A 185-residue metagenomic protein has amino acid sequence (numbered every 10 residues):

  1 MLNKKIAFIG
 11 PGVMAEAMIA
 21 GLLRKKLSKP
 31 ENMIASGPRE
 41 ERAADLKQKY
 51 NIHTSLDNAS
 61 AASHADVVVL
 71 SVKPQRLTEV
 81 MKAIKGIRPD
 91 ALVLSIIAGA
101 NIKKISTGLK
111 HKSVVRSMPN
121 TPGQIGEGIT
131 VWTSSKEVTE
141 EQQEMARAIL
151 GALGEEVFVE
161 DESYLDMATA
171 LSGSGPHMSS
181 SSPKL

Functional and structural regions predicted by a protein language model:
M1-L56, E127-G128: NAD(P)+-binding Rossmann beta1-loop-alpha1 motif at the extreme N-terminus of oxidoreductases
I6-F8, V68, L94, A146: Hydrophobic packing within well-folded, soluble alpha/beta domains
E16, A20-R24, Q48, K82 (+3 more regions): Short, well-ordered alpha-helices that flank and scaffold nucleotide-derived cofactor binding pockets
A17, D45, E79-V80, K104 (+1 more regions): Phosphate- and divalent-cation-binding pockets in alpha/beta enzyme and binding domains that engage nucleotide-derived
I34, G108-S113, I129-M167, M178-L185: Internal alpha-helical scaffold of NAD(P)-dependent oxidoreductase catalytic cores
E40, Y50, N58-W132: Rossmann-like NAD(P)(H) cofactor-binding subdomain of soluble oxidoreductases
L171: Catalytic, metal-anchored helix/loop core of enzyme active sites in primary metabolism
